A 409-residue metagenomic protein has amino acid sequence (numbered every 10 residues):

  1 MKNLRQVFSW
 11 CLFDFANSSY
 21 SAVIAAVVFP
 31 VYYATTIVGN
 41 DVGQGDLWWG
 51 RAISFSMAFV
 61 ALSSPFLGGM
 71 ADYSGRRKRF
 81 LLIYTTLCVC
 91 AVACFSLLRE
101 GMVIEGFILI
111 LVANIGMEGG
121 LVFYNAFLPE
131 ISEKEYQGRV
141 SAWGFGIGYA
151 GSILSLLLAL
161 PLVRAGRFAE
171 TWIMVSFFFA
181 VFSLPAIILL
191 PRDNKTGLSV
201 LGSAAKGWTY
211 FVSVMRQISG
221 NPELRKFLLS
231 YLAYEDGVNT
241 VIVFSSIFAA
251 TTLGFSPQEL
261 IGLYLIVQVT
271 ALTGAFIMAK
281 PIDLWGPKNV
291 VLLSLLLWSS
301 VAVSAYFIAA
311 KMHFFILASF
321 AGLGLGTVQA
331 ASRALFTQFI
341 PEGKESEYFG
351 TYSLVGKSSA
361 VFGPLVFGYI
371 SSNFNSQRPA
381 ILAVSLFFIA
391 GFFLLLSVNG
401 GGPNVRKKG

Functional and structural regions predicted by a protein language model:
M1-V7, D193-L229: Juxtamembrane intracellular "pre-TM" segments in multi-pass secondary transporters
A22-D46, V243-L260: Short amphipathic helix-loop junctions that connect adjacent transmembrane helices in Major Facilitator Superfamily/SLC
V42-D46, P161-F177, Y369-F388: A membrane-interface helix-boundary motif in multi-pass transporters
L62-R76, T273-P287, S371: Helix-to-loop junctions at the C-terminal end of transmembrane segments in multipass secondary transporters
R79-C94, N289-S304: Structural signature of the two symmetry-related core transmembrane helices
A91, M102-G120, H313-T327: Hydrophobic core of transmembrane alpha-helices in multi-pass small-molecule transporters, especially MFS/SLC-type
R139-A159, S353-G363: Glycine-rich segments within core transmembrane alpha-helices of 12-TM secondary carriers
F178-L189, L382-G409: Multi-pass alpha-helical transporter architecture, strongest for 12-TM Major Facilitator/SLC carriers used
